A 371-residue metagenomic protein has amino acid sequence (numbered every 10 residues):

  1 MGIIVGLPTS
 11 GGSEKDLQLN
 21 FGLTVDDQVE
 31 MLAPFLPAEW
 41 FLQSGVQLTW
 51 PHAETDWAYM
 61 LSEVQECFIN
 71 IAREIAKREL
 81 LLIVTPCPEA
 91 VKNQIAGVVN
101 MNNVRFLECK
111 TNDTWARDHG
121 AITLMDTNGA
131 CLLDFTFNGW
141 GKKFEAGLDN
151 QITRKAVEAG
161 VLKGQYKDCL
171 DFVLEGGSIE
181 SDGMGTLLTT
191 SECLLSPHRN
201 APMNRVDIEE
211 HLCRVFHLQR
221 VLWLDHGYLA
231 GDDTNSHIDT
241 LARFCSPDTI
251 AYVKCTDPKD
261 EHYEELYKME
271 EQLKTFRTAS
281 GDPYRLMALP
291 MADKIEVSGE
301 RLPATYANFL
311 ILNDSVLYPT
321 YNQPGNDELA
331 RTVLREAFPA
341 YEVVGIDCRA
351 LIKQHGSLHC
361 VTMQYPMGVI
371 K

Functional and structural regions predicted by a protein language model:
G2-K371: The feature marks the mature, well-folded catalytic cores of soluble enzymes
